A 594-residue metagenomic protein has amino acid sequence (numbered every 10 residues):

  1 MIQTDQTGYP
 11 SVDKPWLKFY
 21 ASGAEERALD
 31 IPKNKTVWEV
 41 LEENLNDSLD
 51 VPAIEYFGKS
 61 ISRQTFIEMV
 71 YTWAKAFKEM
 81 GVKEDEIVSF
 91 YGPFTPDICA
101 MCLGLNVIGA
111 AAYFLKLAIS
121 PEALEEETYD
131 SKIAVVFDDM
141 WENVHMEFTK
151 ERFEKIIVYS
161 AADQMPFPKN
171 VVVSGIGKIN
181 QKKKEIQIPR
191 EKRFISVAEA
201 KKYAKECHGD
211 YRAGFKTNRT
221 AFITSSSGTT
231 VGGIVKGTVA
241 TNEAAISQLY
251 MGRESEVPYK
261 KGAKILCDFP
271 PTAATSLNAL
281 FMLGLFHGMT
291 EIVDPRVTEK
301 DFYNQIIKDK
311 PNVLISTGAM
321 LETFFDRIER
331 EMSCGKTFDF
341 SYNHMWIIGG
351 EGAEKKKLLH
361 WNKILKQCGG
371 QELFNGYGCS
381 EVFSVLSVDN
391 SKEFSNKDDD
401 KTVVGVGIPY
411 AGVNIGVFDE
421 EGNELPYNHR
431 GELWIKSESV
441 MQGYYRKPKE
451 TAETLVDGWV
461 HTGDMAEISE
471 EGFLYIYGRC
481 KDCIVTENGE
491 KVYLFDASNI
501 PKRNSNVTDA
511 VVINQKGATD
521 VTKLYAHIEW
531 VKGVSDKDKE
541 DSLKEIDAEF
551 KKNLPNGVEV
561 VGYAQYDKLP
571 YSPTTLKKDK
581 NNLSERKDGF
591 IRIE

Functional and structural regions predicted by a protein language model:
M1-I61, T65-M80, K150, D163-P189 (+4 more regions): N-lobe entry segment of adenylate-forming
Y56-S60, A74-I119, C267-P270: Conserved AMP-binding/adenylate-forming
S62-Q64, R212-G214, A221-S247: Conserved AMP-binding A3 loop
V136, S437, Q442-G443, E453 (+1 more regions): AMP-binding/adenylate-forming catalytic core of the ANL superfamily
V171-G175, Q181-Q187, K192, N312-I315 (+1 more regions): Gly/Ser/Thr-rich phosphate-binding loop
I246-K264, T272-I315, E322-M332: Conserved AMP-binding/adenylation subdomain of ANL enzymes
K392, G405-G412, N423-E453, F473 (+1 more regions): Conserved ATP/PPi-binding loop(s) of AMP-dependent carboxylate-activating enzymes
I484, V511-K516, Y525-H527, D547-E594: Conserved C-terminal "lid"/linker of ANL adenylate-forming enzymes
